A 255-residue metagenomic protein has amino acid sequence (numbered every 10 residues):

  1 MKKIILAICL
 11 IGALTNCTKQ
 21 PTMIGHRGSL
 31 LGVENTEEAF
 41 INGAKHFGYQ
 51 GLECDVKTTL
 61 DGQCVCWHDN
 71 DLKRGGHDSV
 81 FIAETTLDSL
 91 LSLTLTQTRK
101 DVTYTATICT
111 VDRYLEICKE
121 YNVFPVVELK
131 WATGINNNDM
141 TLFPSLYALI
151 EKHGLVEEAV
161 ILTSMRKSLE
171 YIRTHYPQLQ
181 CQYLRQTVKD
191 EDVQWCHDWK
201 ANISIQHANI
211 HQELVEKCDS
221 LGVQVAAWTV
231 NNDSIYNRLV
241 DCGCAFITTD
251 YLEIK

Functional and structural regions predicted by a protein language model:
I4-A13: Sec-dependent N-terminal signal peptides
L10, C17-K255: Phosphate-group recognition and catalysis centered on beta-loop-alpha active-site segments
